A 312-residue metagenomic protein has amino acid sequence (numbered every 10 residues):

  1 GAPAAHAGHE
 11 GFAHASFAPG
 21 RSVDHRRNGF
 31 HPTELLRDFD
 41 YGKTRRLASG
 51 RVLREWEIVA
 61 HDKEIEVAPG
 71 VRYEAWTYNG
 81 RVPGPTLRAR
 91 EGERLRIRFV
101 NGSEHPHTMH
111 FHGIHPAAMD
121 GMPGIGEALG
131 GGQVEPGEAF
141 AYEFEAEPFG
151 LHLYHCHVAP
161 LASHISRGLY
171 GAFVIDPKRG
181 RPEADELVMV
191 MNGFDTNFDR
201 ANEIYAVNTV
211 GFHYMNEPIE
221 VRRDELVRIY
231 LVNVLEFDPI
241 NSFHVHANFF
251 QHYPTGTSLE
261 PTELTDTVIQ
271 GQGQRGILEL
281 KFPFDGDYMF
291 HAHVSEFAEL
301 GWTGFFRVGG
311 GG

Functional and structural regions predicted by a protein language model:
G1-G312: Copper-binding active sites and cupredoxin-like electron-transfer domains, recognizing His/Cys-rich ligand loops
